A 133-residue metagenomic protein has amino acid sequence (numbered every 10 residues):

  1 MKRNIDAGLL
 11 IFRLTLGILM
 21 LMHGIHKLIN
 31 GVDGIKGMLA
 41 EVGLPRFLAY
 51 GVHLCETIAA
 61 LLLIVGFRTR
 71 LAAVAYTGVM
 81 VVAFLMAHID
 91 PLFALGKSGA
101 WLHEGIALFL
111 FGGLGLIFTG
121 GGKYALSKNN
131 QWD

Functional and structural regions predicted by a protein language model:
M1-I29, F47-L54, I58-D133: Extended, low-polarity transmembrane helix blocks
I29-G43, L48: Membrane-interface interhelical connector segments
